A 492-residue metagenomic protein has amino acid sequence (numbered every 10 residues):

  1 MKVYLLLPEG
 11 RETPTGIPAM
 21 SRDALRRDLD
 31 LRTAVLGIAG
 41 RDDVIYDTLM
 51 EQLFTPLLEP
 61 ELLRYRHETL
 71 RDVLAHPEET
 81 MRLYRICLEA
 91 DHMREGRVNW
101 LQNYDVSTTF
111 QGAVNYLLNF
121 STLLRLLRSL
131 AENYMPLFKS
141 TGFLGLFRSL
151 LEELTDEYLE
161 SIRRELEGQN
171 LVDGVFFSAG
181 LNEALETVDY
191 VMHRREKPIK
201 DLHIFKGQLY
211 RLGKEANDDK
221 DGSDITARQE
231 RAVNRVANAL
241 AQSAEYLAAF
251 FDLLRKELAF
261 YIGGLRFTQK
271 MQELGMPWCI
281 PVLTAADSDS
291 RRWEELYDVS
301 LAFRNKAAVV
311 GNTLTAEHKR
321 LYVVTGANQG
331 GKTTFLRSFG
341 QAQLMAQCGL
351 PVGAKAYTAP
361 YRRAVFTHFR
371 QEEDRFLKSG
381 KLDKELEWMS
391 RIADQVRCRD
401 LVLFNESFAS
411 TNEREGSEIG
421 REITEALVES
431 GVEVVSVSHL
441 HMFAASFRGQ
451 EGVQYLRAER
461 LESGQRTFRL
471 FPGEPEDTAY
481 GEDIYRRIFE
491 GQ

Functional and structural regions predicted by a protein language model:
M1-V175: Conserved amphipathic alpha-helical "coupling/scaffold" segments that transmit conformational changes between domains
L88, L101-S107, V114, L124 (+3 more regions): Extended, charged/polar low-complexity intrinsically disordered regions
G112, Y246, F250-L253, K381-K384: Alpha-helical initiation/capping and key positions within long helical/coiled-coil segments
Y134-Y190, A259-G263, K270-M271, P277-T284 (+1 more regions): Extended, Lys/Arg-enriched charged tracts that mediate electrostatic binding to polyanionic substrates
R163-E165, Q208, E215: Residue(s) in the substrate-gating loop at a strand-loop-helix junction that position the organic substrate next
G213-Q242, A248: Extended, charged coiled-coil "arm/hinge" scaffolds of SMC/Rad50-like chromosome-maintenance ATPases and other large
N238-P277: Charged, surface-exposed helical/loop "interaction arms" that form contiguous linear patches used for dimerization
A286-Q492: ATPase nucleotide-binding head domains, primarily ABC-like/P-loop NTPase cores
